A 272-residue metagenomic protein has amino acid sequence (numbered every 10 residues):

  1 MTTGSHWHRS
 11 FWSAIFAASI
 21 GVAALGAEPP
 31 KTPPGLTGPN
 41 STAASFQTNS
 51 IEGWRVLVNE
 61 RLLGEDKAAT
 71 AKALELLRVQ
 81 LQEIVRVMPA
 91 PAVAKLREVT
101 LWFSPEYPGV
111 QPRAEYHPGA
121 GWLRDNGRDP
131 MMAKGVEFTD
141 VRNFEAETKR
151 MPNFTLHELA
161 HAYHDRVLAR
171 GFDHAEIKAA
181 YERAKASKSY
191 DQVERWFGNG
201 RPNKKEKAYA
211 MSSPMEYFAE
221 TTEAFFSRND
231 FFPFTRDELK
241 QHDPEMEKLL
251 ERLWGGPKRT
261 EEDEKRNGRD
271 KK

Functional and structural regions predicted by a protein language model:
M1-R9: N-terminal secretory signal peptides that target proteins for export/translocation
S13-A23: Bacterial N-terminal signal peptides
P30-T48: Short acidic, Pro/Gly- and aromatic-enriched capping/linker segments at domain boundaries
T48-A71, T139-D140: Acidic/histidine-rich, surface-exposed loop or edge segments in extracytoplasmic proteins
G53, H164, A219: Divalent metal-coordination and catalytic microenvironments
A73-A186, E247: Acidic/His-rich structured neighborhood in mature extracellular/periplasmic domains
R124-A133, A179-K272: Metalloprotease/metallohydrolase-associated module, dominated by Zn2+-dependent proteases
